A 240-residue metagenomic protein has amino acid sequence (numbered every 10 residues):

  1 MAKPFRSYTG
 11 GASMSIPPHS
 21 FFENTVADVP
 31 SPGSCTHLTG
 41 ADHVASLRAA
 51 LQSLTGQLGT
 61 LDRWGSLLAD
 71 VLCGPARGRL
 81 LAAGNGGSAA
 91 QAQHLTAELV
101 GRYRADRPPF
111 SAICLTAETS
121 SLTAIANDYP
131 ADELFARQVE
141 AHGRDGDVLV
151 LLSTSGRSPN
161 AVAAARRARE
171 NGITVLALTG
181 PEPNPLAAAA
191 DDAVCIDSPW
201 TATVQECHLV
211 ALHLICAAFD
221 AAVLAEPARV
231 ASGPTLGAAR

Functional and structural regions predicted by a protein language model:
M1-P4, L72: Polybasic, low-complexity intrinsically disordered segments
F5, S13-Q57: Generic N-terminal amphipathic, Lys/Arg-enriched alpha-helix
G40, V44, L61-G65, A92: Hydrophobic packing residues in well-ordered alpha-helices of helical domains and bundles
Q52, L80-A83, A239: Hydrophobic alpha-helical transmembrane segments of small proteolipidic membrane proteins, enriched in energy-coupled
S53-A76: A short, well-structured juxtamembrane/interface segment
A82, S88, Q93-R229: Glycine-rich phosphate-binding loops that contact phosphosugars or nucleotide phosphates
P227-R240: A short, charged, Gly/Pro-tolerant segment at domain boundaries
